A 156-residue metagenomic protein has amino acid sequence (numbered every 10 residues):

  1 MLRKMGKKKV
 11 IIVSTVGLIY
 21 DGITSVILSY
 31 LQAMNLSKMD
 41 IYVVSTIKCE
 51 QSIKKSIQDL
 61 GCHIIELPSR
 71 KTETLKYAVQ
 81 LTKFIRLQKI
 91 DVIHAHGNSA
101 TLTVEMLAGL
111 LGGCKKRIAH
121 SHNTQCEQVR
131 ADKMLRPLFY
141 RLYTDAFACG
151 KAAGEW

Functional and structural regions predicted by a protein language model:
M1-W156: Membrane-interface segments of envelope glycosyltransferases acting on lipid-linked substrates or membrane lipids
